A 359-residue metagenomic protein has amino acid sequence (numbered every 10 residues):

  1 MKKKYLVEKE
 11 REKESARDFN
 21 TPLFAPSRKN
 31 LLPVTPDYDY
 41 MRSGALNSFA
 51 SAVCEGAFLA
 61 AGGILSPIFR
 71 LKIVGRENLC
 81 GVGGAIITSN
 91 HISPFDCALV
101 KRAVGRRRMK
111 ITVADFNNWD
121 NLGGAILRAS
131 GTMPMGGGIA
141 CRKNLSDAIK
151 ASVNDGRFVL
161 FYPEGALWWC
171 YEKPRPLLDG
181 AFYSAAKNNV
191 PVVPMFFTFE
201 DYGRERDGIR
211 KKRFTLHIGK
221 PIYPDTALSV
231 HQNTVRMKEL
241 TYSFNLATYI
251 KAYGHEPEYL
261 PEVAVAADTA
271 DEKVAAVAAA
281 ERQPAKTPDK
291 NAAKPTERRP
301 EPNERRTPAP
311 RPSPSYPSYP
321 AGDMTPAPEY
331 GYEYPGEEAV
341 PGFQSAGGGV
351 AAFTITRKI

Functional and structural regions predicted by a protein language model:
K2-L32, S146-I359: Non-catalytic C-terminal accessory region of glycerolipid acyltransferases and related lyso-lipid remodeling enzymes
V34-A45: A short, surface-exposed helix-loop junction/capping segment
N47, S51-F69, G124, R128: Short hydrophobic helices that act as membrane-entry/anchoring signals
A60-A61, A129-G136, E164-L167: Short, basic, glycine/proline-bearing loop/turn elements
A61-H91: Helix-to-loop junction immediately C-terminal to a conserved catalytic motif
I64-S66, V104, L127, S152 (+1 more regions): A generic structural signal for well-ordered alpha-helical segments
G81-I139: Catalytic core of membrane glycerolipid acyltransferases/transacylases, capturing the structured, soluble-facing
G138-R142, P174-R175: A conditional alpha-helix N-cap/helix-loop micro-motif detector
